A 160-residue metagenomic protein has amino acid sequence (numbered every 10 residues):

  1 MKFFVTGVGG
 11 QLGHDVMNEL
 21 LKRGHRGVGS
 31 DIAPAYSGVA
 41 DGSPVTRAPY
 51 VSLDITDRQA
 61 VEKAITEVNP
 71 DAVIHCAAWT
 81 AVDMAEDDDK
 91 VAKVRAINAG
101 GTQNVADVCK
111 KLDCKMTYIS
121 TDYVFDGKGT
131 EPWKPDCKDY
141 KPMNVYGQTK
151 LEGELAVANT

Functional and structural regions predicted by a protein language model:
M1-R23: N-terminal Rossmann NAD(P)H-binding glycine-rich loop of SDR-like oxidoreductase domains
T6, S30, V73-A77, M116-T121: SDR active-site strand-loop-helix element
D15, E19, V108, A156: Rossmann-fold NAD(P)-dependent oxidoreductase module
K22-G38: Conserved glycine-rich Rossmann-like NAD(P)H-binding loop of the short-chain dehydrogenase/reductase
R23, V68, V108-L112, T160: Helix C-cap/helix->beta junction micro-motif
S43-R58: Rossmann-fold cofactor-recognition segment
I55-I97: NAD(P)H-binding glycine-rich loop region in Rossmannoid oxidoreductase-like domains and their noncatalytic homologs
A92-N104, K111, V124-T160: Catalytic helix-loop patch of NAD(P)-dependent Rossmann-fold dehydrogenases
